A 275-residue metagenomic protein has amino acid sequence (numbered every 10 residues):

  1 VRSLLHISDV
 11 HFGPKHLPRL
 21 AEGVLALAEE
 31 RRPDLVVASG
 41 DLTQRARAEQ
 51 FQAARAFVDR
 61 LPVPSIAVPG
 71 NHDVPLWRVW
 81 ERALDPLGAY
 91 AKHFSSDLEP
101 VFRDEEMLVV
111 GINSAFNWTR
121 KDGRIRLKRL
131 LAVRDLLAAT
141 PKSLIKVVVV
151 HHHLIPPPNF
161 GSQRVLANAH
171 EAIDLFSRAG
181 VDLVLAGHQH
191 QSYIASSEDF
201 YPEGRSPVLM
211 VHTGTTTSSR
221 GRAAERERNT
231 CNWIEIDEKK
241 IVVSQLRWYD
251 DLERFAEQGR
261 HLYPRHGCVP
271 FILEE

Functional and structural regions predicted by a protein language model:
V1-L5, P100-G111, A138-I145, R205-L209 (+1 more regions): Beta-strand-turn-beta hairpins that frame and shape the catalytic cleft of phosphate-ester-processing enzymes
V1-R60, W77, D97, R124 (+1 more regions): N-terminal active-site segment of His-dependent metallophosphoesterases
I7-S8, L35-D41, S65-N71, N113 (+3 more regions): Active-site neighborhood of phospho(di)ester-bond hydrolases with catalytic His/Asp-centered motifs
G13-H16, T43-E49, N71-V79, N117-K121 (+3 more regions): Active-site environment of divalent metal-dependent phosphoester hydrolases
Q52-A132, T140, L175-S177, G204 (+1 more regions): Extended active-site neighborhood of metal-dependent phosphoesterases/phosphodiesterases
K142-P157: Short acidic, glycine-rich surface-loop motifs adjacent to enzyme active sites
S162-E238: Conserved beta-sheet core of the metallophosphoesterase superfamily
E235-E275: A short C-terminal boundary segment appended to hydrolase-like catalytic domains
